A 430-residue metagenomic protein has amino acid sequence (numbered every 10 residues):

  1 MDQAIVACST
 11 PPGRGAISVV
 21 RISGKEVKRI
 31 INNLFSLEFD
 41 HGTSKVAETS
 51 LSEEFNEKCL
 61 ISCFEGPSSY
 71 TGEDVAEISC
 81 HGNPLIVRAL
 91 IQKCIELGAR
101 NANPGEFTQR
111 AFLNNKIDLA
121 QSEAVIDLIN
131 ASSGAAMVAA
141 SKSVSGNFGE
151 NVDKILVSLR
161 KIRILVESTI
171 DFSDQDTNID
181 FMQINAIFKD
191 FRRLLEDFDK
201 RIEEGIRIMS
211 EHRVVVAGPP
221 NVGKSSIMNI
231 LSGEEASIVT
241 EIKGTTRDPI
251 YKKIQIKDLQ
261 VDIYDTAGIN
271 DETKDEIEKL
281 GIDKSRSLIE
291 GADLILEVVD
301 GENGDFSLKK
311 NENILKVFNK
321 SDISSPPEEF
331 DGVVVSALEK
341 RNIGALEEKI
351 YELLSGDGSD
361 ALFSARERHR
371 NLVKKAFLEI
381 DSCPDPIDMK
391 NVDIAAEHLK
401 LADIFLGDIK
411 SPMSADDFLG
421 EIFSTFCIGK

Functional and structural regions predicted by a protein language model:
M1-V138, K142: A glycine-rich (often HGG/GG-containing) alpha/beta subdomain
D2-P12, S52-E54, G134-K257, E272-D275 (+2 more regions): C-terminal-of-GTPase-core extension/linker across diverse P-loop GTPases
C80-G82, L231, T266, V299-G301 (+1 more regions): Glycine-rich, N-terminal phosphate-binding loop of Rossmann-like dinucleotide-binding domains
M228, K252, L259-D262, R286 (+1 more regions): Terminal RNA-binding accessory module
L259-E276, G281: Conserved nucleotide-sensing/catalytic segment adjacent to the nucleotide-binding pocket in NTP-handling enzymes
I263, V298, V317: Generic enzyme active-site microenvironment
E278-G301: Inter-motif core of Ras-like GTPase G domains
